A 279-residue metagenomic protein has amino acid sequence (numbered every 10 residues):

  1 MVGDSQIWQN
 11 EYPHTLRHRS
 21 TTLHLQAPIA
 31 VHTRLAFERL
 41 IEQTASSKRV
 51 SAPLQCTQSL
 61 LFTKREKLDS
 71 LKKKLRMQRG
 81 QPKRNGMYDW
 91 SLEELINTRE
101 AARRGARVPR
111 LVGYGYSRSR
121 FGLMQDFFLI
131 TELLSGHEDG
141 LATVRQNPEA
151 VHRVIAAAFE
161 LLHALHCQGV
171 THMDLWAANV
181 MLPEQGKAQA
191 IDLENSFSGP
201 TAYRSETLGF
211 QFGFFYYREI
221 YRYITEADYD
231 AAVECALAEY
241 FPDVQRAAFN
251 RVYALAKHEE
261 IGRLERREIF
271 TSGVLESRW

Functional and structural regions predicted by a protein language model:
M1-Q43, R267: Juxta-kinase regulatory segment immediately upstream of eukaryotic protein kinase catalytic domains
R34-L134, C167: Conserved ATP-binding subdomain of kinase catalytic cores across diverse folds
S70-L75, E138-A142, I191: Short acidic/His/Gly/Ser-rich catalytic and metal-binding motifs that mark active-site loops of diverse hydrolases
R79-N85, R118, V144-E149, E194-S205: Short helix/strand-bridging catalytic loops that position acidic/His residues to coordinate divalent metals and engage
N97-R107, L141-M173, A178: Conserved kinase catalytic-core helix
S135, A177, N195: Short, glycine/acidic-enriched loop or turn micro-motifs at the edges of active sites
N179-A190: Conserved protein kinase catalytic/activation segment
Q189-W279: C-lobe/activation-segment region of protein kinase-like
